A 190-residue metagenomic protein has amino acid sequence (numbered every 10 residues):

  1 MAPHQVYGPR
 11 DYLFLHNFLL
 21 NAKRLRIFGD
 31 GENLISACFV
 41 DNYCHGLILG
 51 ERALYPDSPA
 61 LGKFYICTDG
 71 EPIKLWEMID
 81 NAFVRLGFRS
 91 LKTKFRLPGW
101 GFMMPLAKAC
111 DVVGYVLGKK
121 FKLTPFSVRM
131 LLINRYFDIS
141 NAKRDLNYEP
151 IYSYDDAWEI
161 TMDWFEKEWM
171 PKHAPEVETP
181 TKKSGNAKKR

Functional and structural regions predicted by a protein language model:
M1-P9: Conserved beta-loop-beta element that borders a ligand/cofactor-binding pocket
G8, G29-N33, G62-P72, F83-L86 (+4 more regions): Glycine-rich Rossmann NAD(P)(H)-binding loop
H16, L20, H45-L49, D80 (+5 more regions): Generic alpha-helical structural context detector
H16-R26, I35-F88: Alpha-helical substrate-binding/gating segment
V84-L132, P175-E178: Terminal hydrophobic/aromatic helix or amphipathic segment near a protein terminus
F137-D145, E149, S153-R190: Amphipathic terminal alpha-helices
